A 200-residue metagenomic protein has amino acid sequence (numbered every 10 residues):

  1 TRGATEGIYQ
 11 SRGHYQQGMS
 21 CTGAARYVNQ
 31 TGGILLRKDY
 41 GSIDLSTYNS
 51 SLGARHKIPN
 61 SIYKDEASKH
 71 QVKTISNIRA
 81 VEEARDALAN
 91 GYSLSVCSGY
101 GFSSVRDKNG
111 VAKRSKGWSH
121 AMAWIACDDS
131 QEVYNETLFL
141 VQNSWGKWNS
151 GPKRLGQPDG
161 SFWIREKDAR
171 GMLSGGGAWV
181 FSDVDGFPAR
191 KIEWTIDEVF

Functional and structural regions predicted by a protein language model:
T1-S11: Acidic helix-start/capping segments at beta-turn-to-alpha-helix junctions
Y9-Q142, K147, G151-F200: Predominantly the structural core of cysteine protease catalytic domains
